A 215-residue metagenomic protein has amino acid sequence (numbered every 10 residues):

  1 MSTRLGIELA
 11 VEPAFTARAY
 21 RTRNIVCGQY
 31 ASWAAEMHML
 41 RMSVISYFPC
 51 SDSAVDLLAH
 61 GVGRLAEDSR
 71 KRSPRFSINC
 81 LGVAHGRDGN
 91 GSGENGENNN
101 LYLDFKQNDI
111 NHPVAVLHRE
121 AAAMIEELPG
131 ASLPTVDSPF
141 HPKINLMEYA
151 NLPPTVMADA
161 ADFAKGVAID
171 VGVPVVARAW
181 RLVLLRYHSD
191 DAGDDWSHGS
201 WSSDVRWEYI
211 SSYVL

Functional and structural regions predicted by a protein language model:
M1-N79, V83-E94, Q107-V176, S189-L215: Basic, often amphipathic N-terminal segments
N95-N99: A short, glycine/Asx- and small/polar-enriched loop/turn that sits immediately N-terminal to a beta-strand
N100-D104: Acyl/amide activation-and-transfer machinery of modular secondary-metabolite enzymes
